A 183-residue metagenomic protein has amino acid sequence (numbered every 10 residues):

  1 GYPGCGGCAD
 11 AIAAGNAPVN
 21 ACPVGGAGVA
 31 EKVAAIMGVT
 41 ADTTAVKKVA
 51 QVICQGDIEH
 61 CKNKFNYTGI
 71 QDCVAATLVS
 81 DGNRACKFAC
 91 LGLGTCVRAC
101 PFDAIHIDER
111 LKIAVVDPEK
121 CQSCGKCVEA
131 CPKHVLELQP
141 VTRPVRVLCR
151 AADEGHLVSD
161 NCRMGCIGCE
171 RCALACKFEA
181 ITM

Functional and structural regions predicted by a protein language model:
G1-A175: Ferredoxin-type iron-sulfur electron-transfer modules and their immediate structural context
A180-M183: Short, intrinsically disordered, charge-balanced linker/junction segments flanking boundaries in proteins
